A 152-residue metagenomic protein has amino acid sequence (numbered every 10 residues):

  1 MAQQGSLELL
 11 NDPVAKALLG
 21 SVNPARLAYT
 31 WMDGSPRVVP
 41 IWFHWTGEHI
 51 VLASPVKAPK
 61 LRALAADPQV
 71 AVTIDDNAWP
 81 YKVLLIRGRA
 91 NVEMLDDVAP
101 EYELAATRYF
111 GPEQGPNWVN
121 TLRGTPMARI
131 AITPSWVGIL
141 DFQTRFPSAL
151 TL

Functional and structural regions predicted by a protein language model:
M1-L10, K82-L152: Charged, gly/pro-rich active-site loop segments
A2-L7, K57-D75, P112-P116: Short, solvent-exposed cationic patches
A2-R26: Short, basic/aromatic recognition patches
A15, K57-K60, V98-Y102: Amphipathic alpha-helical interface surfaces
A15, N23, E48, K82 (+1 more regions): A generic secondary-structure signal marking the coil-to-beta-strand transition
K16-A17, W42, R62, N120-L122: Short secondary-structure boundary/capping segments
V22-V56, R62-L64, V70-I74, V83-I86: Short beta-strand segments
A58-K60, W79, F146-P147: Short, surface-exposed beta-strand-loop junctions and turns on beta-sheet-rich folds
